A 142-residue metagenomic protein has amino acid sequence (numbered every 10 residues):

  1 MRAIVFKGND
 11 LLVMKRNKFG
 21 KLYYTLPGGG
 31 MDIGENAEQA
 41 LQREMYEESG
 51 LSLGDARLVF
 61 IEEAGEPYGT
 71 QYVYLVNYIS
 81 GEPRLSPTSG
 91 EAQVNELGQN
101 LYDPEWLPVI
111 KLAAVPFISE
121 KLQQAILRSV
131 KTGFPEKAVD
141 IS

Functional and structural regions predicted by a protein language model:
M1-L11, I33: Conserved N-terminal beta-strand and adjoining loop/helix that marks the start of the Nudix/MutT-like hydrolase domain
V5-F6, V13, V76, W106: Conserved hydrophobic "DFG−1" position in protein kinase catalytic cores
F6, L26, L53, G69-V73 (+1 more regions): Short connector loops at helix/strand junctions that flank enzyme active sites, especially segments positioning acidic
F19-L22, P67-Y68: A conserved beta-turn-beta hairpin within the catalytic core of GNAT-like acetyltransferases that forms part
L26-V59: The catalytic Nudix box helix
M31, L112-A113: A generic structural signal for short hydrophobic patches within well-formed alpha-helices
A64-E91, E105-K111, Q123-F134: Active-site-adjacent beta-strand/loop module that shapes the phosphate/pyrophosphate-binding cleft
S119-E120: Short, proline-centered helix/strand-breaking motifs
